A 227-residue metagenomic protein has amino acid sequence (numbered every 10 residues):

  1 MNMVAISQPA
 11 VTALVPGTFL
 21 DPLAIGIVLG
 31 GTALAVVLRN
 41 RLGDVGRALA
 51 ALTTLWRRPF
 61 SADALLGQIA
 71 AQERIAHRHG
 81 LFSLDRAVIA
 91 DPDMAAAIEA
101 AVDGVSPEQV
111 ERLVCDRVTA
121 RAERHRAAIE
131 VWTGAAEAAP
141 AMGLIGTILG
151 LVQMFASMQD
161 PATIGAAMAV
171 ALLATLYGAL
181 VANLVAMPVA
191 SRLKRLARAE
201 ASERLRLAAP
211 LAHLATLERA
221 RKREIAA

Functional and structural regions predicted by a protein language model:
N2-A128, R204-A227: Large intracellular
N2-P9, R121-K194: Helix-termination/interfacial motifs at the ends of transmembrane alpha-helices
N40-D44, M158, S191, R195 (+1 more regions): Transmembrane helix-loop junctions in multipass membrane proteins, especially transporters and channels
L172-A227: Transmembrane alpha-helix interface motif
